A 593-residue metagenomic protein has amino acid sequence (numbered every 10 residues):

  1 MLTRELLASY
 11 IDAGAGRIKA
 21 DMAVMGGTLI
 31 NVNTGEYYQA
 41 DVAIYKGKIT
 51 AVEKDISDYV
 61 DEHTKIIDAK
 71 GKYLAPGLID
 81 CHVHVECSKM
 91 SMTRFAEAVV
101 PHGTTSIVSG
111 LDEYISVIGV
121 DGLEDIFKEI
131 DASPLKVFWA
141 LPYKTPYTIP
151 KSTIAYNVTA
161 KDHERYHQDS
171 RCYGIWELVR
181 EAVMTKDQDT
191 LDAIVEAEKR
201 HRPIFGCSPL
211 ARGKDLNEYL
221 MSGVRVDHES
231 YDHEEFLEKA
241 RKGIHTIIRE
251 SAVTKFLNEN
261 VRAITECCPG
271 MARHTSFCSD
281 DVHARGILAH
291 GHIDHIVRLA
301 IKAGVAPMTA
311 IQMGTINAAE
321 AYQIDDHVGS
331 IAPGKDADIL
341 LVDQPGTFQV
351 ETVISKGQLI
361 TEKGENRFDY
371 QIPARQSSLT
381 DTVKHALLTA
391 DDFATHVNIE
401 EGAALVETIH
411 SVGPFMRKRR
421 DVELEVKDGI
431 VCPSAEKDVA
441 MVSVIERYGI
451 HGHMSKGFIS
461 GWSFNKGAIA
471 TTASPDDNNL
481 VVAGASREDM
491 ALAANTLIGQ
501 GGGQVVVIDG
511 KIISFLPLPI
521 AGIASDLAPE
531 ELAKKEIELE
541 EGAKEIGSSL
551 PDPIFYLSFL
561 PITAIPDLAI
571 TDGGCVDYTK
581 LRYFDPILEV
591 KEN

Functional and structural regions predicted by a protein language model:
M1-A40, I44-Y45, T50, L288-G304 (+1 more regions): Active-site microenvironment of metallo-dependent hydrolases
T3-E5, Y10-G14, A96-P203, C268 (+1 more regions): Divalent-metal coordination cores built from histidine and acidic residues
G27, G47, G71, H82 (+7 more regions): Divalent metal-coordination and catalytic microenvironments
K54-D55, L111-Y114, P142-K144, R180 (+6 more regions): Short, ordered loop/turn segments at secondary-structure junctions
Y59, T64-E129, E488: Metal-associated gating/positioning segment near the N- to mid-region
A75-C81, S109-L111, A140, W176 (+3 more regions): Active-site neighborhood of phospho(di)ester-bond hydrolases with catalytic His/Asp-centered motifs
D80-S91, Y147-A160, R225, E229: Active-site mouth loops of central-metabolism enzymes
N157-W176, V183-I248, K255-F277, L288-K302 (+2 more regions): Histidine/acidic residue-rich metal-binding segments in metalloenzymes
